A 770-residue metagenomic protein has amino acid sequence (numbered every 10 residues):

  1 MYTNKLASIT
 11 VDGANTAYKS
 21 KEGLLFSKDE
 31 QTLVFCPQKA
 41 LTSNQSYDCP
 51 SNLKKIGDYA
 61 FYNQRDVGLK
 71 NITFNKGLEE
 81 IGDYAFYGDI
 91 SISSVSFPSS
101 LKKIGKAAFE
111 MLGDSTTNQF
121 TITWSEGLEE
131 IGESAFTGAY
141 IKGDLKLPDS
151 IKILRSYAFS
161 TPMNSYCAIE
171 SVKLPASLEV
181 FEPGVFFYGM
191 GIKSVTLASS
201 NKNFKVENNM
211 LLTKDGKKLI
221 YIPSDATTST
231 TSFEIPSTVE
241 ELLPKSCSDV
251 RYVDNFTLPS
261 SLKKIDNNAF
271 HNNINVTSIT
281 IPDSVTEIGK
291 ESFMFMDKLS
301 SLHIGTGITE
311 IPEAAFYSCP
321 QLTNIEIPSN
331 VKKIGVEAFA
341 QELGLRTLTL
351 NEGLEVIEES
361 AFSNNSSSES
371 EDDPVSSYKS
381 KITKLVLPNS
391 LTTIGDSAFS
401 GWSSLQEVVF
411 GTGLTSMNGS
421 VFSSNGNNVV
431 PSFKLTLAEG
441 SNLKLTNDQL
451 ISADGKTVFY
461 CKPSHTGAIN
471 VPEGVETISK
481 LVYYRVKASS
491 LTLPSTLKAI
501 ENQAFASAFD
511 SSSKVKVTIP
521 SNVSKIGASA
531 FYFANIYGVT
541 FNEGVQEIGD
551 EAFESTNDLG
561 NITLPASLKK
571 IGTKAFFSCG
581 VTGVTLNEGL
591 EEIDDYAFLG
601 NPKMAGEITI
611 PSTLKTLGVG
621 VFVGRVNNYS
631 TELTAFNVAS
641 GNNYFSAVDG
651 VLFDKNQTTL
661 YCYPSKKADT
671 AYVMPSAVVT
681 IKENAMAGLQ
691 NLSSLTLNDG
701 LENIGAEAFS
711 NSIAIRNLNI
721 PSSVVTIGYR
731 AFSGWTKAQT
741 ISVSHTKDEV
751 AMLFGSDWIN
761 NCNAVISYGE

Functional and structural regions predicted by a protein language model:
M1, R730-S733: Predominantly extracellular/luminal carbohydrate-interaction, adhesion, and secreted-enzyme modules that are
T3-G23, K28-K55, R65-E80, I90-K103 (+28 more regions): Structural signature of tandem-repeat unit edges
F35, D58-A60, G82-A85, G105-A108 (+22 more regions): Consensus positions within tandem repeat domains that build extended binding/scaffold surfaces
M111: Short, flexible, solvent-exposed loop/turn segments with mixed acidic/basic and small polar residues
F187, F422-S423, G755-D757: A structural signal for leucine-rich repeat
